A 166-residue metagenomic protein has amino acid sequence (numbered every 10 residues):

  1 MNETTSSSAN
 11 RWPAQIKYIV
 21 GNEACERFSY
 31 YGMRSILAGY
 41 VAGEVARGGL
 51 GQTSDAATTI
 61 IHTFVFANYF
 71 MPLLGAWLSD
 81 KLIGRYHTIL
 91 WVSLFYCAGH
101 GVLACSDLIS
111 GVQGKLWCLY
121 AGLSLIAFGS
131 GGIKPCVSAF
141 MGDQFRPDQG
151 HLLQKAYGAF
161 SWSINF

Functional and structural regions predicted by a protein language model:
A9-A46, S124-F128: Pair of pore-lining "gating" transmembrane helices in MFS-fold secondary transporters
S35-T58, D143: Short amphipathic helix-loop junctions that connect adjacent transmembrane helices in Major Facilitator Superfamily/SLC
R47, I89-L119: C-terminal ends and interior cores of transmembrane alpha-helices in multi-pass membrane transporters/permeases
R47-F66, H151-A159: Loop-to-transmembrane helix entry
T58-D80, I89, S93, C97 (+2 more regions): Central cavity-lining transmembrane alpha-helices of secondary-active solute carriers, predominantly the Major
L78-G84, M141: Hydrophobic alpha-helical transmembrane and interfacial-helix anchor sites in secondary transporters
T88-I89, Y157: Primarily marks hydrophobic transmembrane alpha-helices of the MFS/SLC 12-helix fold
S130-D148: Intracellular juxtamembrane helix-capping segments at the cytosolic ends of symmetry-related transmembrane helices
